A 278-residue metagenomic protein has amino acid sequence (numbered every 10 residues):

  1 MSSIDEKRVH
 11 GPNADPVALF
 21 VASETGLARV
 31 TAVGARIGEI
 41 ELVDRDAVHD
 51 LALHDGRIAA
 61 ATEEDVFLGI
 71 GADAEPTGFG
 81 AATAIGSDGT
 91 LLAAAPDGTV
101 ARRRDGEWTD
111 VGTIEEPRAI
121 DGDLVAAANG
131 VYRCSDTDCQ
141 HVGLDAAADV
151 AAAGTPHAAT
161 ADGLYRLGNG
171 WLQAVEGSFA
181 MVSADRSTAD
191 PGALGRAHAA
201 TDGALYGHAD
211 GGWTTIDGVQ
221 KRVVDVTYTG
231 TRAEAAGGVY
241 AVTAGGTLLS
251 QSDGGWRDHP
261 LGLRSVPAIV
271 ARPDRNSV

Functional and structural regions predicted by a protein language model:
M1-V278: Acidic, polar-rich N-terminal leader regions of halophilic archaeal proteins
